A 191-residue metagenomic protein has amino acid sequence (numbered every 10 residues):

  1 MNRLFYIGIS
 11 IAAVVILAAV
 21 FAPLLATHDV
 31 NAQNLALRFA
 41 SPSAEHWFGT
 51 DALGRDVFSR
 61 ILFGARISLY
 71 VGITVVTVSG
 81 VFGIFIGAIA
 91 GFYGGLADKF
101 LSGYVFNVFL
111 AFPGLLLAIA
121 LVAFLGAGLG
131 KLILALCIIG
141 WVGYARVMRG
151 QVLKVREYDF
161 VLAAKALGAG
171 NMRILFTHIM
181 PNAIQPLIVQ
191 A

Functional and structural regions predicted by a protein language model:
M1-A32, V105, F109: N-terminal signal-anchor/first transmembrane alpha helix
R3-L4, I61-G64, S68-G72, A111-L115 (+4 more regions): Loop-to-transmembrane-helix entry motif
P23-S59: Short membrane-interfacial helix/loop motifs at transmembrane-helix boundaries
W47, D51, F82-G83, G91-F92 (+2 more regions): Generic hydrophobic transmembrane alpha-helix motif, especially the helices
V57-F92: Transmembrane alpha-helix signature in integral membrane proteins
V57-L62, L69, Y93, F100-V105 (+5 more regions): Short hydrophobic alpha-helical segments within the ABC transporter permease transmembrane module
